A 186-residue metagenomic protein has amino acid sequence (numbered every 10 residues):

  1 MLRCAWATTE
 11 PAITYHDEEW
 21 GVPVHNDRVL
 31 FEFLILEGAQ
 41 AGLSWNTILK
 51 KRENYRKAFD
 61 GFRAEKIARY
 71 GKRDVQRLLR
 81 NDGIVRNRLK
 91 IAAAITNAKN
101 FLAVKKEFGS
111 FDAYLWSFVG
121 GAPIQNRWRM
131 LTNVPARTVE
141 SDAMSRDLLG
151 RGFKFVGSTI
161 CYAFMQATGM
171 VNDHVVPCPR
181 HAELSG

Functional and structural regions predicted by a protein language model:
M1-G186: HhH-family (HhH-GPD) DNA N-glycosylase catalytic core used in base-excision repair
